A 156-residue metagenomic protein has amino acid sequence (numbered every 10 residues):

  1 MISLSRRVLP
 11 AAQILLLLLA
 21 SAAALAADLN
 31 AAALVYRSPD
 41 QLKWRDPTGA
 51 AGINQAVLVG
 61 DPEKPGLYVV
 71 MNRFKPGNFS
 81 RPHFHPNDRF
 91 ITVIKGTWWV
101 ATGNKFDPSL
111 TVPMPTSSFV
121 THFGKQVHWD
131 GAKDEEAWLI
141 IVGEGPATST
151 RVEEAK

Functional and structural regions predicted by a protein language model:
I2-L15: Bacterial N-terminal signal peptides that target proteins for export
L19-A22: N-terminal signal peptide c-region/cleavage motif recognized by signal peptidases
L25-Y68, E154-K156: A short, N-terminal "cap"/entry segment at the start of jelly-roll beta-barrel domains of the cupin/DSBH fold
A33-V35, S109, W129-K156: Double-stranded beta-helix
A50, P62-L67, R81-T92: His-enriched metal-coordination microenvironments in redox/metal-binding proteins
Y68-H85, F123-K125: Conserved short histidine dyad/triad with adjacent acidic residue
K75-N78, H85-K105: Glycine- and acidic-residue-biased ligand/ion/polar-headgroup-sensing regions
N104-K125: Short acidic-glycine-tyrosine-enriched beta hairpin
